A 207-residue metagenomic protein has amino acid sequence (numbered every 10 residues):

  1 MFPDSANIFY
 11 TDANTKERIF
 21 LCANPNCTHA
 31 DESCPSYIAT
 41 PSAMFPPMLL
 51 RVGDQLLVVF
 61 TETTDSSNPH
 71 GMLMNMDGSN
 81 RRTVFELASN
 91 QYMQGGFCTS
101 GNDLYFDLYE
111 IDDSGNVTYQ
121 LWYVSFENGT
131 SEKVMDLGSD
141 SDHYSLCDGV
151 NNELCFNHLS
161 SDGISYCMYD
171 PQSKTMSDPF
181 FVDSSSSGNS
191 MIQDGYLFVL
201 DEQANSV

Functional and structural regions predicted by a protein language model:
F2-P3, L57-F60, Y105-L108, C155-N157 (+1 more regions): Residue position within the beta-strands of beta-propeller blades
F2-P3, T11-A13, R51-V52, M76 (+8 more regions): Generic beta-strand structural signal
A6, D54-Q55, N80, N102-D103 (+2 more regions): Structural signal for glycine-centered tight turns and loop->strand junctions in beta-sheet-rich domains
N7-P35, S66-L87, G115-G138, S161-D183 (+1 more regions): Surface-exposed loop/turn elements that mediate protein-protein interactions on large endomembrane-trafficking
E32-L50, S89-G101, S139-N151, V182-G195: Repeated scaffold domains used in trafficking and secretory/extracellular systems, primarily beta-propellers
F45-P46, T63, P69: Beta-rich extracellular carbohydrate-active architectures
Q55-L57, H70-G71, F97-G101, G163: Generic alpha-helical hydrophobic packing signal
T61-T63, Y109-N116: Short, conserved, GDST-rich strand-edge loop motifs in beta-rich repeat architectures
